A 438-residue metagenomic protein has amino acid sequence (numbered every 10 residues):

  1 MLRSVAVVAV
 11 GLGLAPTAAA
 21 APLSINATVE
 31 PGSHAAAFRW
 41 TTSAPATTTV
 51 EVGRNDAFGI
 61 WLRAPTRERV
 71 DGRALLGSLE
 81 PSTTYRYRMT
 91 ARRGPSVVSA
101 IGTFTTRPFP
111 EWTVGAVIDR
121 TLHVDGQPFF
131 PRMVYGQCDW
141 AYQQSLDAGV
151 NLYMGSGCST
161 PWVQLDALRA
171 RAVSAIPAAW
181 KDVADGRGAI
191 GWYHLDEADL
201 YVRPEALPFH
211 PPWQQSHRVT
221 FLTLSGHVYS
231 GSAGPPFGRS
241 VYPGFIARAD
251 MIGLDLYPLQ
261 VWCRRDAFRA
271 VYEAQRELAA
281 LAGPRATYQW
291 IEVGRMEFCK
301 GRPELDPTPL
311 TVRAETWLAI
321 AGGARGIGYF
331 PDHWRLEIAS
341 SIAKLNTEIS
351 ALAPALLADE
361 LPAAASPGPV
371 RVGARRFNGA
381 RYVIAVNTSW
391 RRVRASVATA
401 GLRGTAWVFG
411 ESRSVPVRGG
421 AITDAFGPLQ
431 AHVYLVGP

Functional and structural regions predicted by a protein language model:
S4-A15: Bacterial N-terminal signal peptides
G13, S43-P45, T388, G427: A short, compositionally biased micro-patch
A18-A20, G126: Boundary at the C-terminal end of the N-terminal hydrophobic targeting segment
A21-P108: Short, surface-exposed linear motifs at loops/turns and structural transition points
T48-G53, G404-G410: Change to "...patches in solvent-exposed regions of secreted, membrane-anchored, or virion-exposed structural
F109-G404, G410-P438: Glycan-processing catalytic domains of CAZymes
